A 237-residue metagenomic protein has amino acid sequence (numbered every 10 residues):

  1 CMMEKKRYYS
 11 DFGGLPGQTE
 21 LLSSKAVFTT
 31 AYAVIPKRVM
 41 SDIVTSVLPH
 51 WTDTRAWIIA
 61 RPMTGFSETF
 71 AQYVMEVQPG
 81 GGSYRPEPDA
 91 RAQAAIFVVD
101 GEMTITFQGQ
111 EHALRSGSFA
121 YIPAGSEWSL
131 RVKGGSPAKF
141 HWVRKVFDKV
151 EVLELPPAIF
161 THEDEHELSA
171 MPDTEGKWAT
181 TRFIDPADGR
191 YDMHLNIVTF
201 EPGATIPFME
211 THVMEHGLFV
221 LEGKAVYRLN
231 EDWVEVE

Functional and structural regions predicted by a protein language model:
M3-T69, G135, K139-D192: A short, N-terminal "cap"/entry segment at the start of jelly-roll beta-barrel domains of the cupin/DSBH fold
D53-P62, A71-A90, T181-F183, N196-H212: Conserved short histidine dyad/triad with adjacent acidic residue
M63-S67, R85-A92, A113, S126 (+3 more regions): Short, low-complexity cationic-aromatic patches
R91-T104, Q108, V213-E231: Glycine- and acidic-residue-biased ligand/ion/polar-headgroup-sensing regions
A95, G109-A124, E231-E237: Short acidic-glycine-tyrosine-enriched beta hairpin
F107-G109, V132, W142, I197 (+1 more regions): Residue-level recognition of conserved beta-strand positions in structured domain cores
E111, S118, A124-V150: Ligand-binding loop in jelly-roll beta-barrel domains
